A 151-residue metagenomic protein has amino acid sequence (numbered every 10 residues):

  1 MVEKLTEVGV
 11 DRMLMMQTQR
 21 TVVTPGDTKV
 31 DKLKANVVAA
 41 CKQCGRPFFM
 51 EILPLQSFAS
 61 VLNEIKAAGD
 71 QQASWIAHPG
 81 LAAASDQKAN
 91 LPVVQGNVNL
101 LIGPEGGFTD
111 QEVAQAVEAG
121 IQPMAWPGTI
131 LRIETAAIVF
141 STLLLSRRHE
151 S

Functional and structural regions predicted by a protein language model:
M1-W75: RNA substrate-binding interface of SAM-dependent RNA methyltransferases
E3, E7, E105, E112 (+1 more regions): Acidic-residue sensor for enzyme active/binding pockets
K4-V8, V30-D31, N90-G96, Q115-E118: Short, solvent-exposed amphipathic alpha-helical segments in soluble enzyme and RNA/protein-processing domains
V22-V23, A84, I133, F140: Generic structural signal for helix capping and beta-alpha/helix-loop junctions
M50, E105, T129, I133: Glycine- and other small-residue-rich loops at beta-strand/loop junctions that grip anionic moieties
Q56-N63, A82-S85, L131: A short acidic, often aromatic-flanked loop/helix-cap motif at beta-alpha or helix-coil junctions that lines enzyme
A68-V113, Q122-A125: Active-site/ligand-binding-proximal alpha/beta "capping" segment
D110-S151: Structured adenosyl-cofactor binding patch, chiefly the S-adenosyl-L-methionine
